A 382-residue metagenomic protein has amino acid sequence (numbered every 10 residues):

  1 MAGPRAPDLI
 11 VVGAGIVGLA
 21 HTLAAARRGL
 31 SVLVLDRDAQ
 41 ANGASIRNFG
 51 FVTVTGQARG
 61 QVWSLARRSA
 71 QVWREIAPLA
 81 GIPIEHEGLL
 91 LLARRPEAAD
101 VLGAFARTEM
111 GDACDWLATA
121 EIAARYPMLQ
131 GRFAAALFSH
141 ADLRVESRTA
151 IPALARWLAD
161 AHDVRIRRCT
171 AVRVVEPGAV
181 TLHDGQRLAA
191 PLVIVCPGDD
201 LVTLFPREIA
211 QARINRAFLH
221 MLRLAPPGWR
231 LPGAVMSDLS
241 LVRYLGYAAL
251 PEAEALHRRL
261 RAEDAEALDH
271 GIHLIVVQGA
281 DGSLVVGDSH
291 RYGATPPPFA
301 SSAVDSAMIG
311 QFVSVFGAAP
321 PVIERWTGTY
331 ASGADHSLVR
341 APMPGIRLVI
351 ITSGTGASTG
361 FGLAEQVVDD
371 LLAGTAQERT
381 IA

Functional and structural regions predicted by a protein language model:
G3-G15, L33: Beta1/beta-strand and adjacent pyrophosphate-binding region of the FAD-binding site in flavoprotein oxidoreductases
G18-L19: N-terminal Rossmann-fold NAD(P) dinucleotide-binding loop
R27-I46: Glycine-rich FAD pyrophosphate-binding loop
F49-R125, F133-A134: Dinucleotide-binding Rossmann-like beta1-alpha1 core, especially the glycine-rich loop that anchors the ADP
S64-L65, L92-V101, L137-R156, F299-V304 (+1 more regions): Short beta-strand to alpha-helix junction loop
L137-G178, L188-L192: Helical element adjacent to the flavin cofactor pocket in flavoenzyme catalytic cores
V175, Q186-V277: Flavin-dependent oxidoreductases
G271-H273, G279-V285, R291-A382: C-terminal catalytic lobe of FAD-dependent flavoproteins
